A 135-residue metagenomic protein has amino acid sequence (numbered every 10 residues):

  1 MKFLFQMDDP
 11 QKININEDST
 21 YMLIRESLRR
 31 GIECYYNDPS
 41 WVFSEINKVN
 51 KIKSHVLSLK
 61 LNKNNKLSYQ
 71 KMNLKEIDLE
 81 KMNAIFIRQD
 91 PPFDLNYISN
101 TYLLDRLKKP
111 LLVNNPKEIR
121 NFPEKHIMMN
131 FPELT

Functional and structural regions predicted by a protein language model:
M1-L4: Extreme N-terminal starter segment of soluble prokaryotic enzymes
Q6-D8: TRNA-binding/sensing appendages of the translation machinery
Q11-T135: Conserved N-proximal alpha/beta basic substrate-recognition cap immediately N-terminal to, or forming the N-lobe
